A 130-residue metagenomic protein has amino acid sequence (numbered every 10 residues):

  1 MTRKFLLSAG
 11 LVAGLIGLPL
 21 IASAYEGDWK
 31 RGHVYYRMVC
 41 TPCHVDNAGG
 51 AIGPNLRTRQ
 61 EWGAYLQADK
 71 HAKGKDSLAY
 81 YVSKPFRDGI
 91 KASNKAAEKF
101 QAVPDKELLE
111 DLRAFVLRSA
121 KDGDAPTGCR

Functional and structural regions predicted by a protein language model:
M1-A9: Bacterial N-terminal signal peptides that target proteins for export
A9-G17: Bacterial N-terminal signal peptides
L18-Y35, G50-A51: Electrostatic cytochrome c docking/interface patches
L20, R59-G74: Short microdomains enriched in Cys/His and/or Lys/Arg
Y36-N47, L112: The canonical Cys-X-X-Cys-His
P42-G49, Q67, L117: Detector for the c-type heme attachment site
A68-A92, A96, F100: Short Fe-S-cluster ligation motifs
D88-C129: C-terminal capping alpha-helices of c-type cytochrome domains
